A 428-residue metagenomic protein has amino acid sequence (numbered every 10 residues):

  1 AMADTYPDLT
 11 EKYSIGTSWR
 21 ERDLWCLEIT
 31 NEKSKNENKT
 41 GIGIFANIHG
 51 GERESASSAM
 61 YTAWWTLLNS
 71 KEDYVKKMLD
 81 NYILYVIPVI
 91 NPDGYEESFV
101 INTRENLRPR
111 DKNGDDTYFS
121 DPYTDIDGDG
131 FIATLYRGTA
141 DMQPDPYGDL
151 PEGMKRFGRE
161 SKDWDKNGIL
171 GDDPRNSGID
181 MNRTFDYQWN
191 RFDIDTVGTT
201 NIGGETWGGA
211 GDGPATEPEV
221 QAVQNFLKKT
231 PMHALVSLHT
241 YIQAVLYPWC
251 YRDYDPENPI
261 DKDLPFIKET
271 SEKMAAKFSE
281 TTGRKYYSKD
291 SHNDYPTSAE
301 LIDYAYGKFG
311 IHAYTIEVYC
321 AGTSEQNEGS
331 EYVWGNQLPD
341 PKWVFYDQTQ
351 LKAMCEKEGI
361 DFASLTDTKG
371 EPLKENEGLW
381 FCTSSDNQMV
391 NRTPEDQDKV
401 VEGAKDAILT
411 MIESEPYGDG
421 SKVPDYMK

Functional and structural regions predicted by a protein language model:
A1-D23: Short glycine- and acidic-rich boundary segments immediately preceding or forming the N-terminal edge of structured
P7-T10, N31-S34, T66, S70 (+2 more regions): Structural motif corresponding to the C-terminal cap of alpha-helices
R20, G43, I48-H49: Flexible propeptides and autoinhibitory/regulatory segments associated with cysteine proteases
R22-C26, G178: Short glycine-rich loop/turn motifs
C26-N36, N47: Short beta-strand-to-loop junctions in surface cap/lid or active-site-entrance loops
K33, I48-E52, G322: A generic structural motif
N36-G41, R53-P256: Active-site/substrate-binding loop(s) of hydrolase catalytic cores
F45, Y85, D93, D145 (+1 more regions): Metallocarboxypeptidase
